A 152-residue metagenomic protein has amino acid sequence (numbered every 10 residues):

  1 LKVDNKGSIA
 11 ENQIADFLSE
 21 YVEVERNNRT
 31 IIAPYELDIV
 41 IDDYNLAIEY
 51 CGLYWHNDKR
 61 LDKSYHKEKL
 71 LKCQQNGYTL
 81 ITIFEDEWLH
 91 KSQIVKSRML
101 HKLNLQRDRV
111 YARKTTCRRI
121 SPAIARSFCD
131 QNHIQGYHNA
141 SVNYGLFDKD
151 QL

Functional and structural regions predicted by a protein language model:
L1-V142, F147: Nucleic-acid endo/exonuclease domains
